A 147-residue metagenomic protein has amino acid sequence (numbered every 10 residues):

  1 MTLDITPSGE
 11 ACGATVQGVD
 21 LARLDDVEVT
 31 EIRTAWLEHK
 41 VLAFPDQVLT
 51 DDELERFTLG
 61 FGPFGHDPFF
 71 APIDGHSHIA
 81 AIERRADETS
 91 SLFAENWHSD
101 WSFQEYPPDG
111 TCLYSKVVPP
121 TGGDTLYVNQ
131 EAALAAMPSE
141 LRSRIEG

Functional and structural regions predicted by a protein language model:
T2-G147: Non-heme Fe(II) oxygenase catalytic core, chiefly the N-lobe of the double-stranded beta-helix
